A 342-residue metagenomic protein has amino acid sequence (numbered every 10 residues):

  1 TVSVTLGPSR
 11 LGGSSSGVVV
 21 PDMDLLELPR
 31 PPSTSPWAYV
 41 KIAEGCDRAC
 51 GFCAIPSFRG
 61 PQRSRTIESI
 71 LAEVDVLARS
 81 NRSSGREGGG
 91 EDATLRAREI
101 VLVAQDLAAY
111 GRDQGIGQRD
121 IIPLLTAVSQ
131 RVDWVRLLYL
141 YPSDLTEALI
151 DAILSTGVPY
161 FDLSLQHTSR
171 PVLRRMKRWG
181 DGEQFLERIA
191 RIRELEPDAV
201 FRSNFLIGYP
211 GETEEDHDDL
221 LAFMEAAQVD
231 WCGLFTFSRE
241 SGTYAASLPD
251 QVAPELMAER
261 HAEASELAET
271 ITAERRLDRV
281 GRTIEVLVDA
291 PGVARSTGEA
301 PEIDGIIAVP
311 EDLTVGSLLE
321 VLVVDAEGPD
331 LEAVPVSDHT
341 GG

Functional and structural regions predicted by a protein language model:
T1-R82, G89-E91, L95-G111, G182-E194 (+4 more regions): Proteins enriched for Cys/Gly/acidic motifs involved in redox and nucleic-acid/cofactor modification
S33-P36, C46-R48, H167, A199 (+4 more regions): Short flexible coil/turn linkers enriched for glycine and charged/polar residues that connect secondary-structure
C50, I70, L102, L137 (+7 more regions): Conserved, mostly hydrophobic/aromatic
R79-R82, D92-E215: Conserved SAM/AdoMet-binding glycine-rich loop
Q118, I153-S155, L220, P249-V252: Short, hinge-like loop/turn segments at secondary-structure boundaries
E212, Q228-V229: Contiguous mid-protein beta-loop-alpha structural module that forms a pocket-lining wall or clamp of enzyme active
T236, S247-G342: Terminal RNA-binding accessory module
